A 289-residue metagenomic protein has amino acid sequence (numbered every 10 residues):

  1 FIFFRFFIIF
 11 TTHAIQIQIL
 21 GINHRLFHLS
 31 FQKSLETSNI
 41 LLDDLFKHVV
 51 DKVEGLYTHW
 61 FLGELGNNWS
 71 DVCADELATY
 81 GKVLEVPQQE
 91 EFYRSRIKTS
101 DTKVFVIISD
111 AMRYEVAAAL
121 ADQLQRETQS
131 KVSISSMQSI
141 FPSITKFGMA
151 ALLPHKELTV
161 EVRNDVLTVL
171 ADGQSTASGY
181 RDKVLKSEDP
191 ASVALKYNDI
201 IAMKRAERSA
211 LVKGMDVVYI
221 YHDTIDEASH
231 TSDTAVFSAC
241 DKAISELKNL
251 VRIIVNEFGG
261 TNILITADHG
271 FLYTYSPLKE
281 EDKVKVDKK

Functional and structural regions predicted by a protein language model:
F1-K289: Feature captures the catalytic ectodomains and active-site-proximal regions of enzymes that hydrolyze or transfer
